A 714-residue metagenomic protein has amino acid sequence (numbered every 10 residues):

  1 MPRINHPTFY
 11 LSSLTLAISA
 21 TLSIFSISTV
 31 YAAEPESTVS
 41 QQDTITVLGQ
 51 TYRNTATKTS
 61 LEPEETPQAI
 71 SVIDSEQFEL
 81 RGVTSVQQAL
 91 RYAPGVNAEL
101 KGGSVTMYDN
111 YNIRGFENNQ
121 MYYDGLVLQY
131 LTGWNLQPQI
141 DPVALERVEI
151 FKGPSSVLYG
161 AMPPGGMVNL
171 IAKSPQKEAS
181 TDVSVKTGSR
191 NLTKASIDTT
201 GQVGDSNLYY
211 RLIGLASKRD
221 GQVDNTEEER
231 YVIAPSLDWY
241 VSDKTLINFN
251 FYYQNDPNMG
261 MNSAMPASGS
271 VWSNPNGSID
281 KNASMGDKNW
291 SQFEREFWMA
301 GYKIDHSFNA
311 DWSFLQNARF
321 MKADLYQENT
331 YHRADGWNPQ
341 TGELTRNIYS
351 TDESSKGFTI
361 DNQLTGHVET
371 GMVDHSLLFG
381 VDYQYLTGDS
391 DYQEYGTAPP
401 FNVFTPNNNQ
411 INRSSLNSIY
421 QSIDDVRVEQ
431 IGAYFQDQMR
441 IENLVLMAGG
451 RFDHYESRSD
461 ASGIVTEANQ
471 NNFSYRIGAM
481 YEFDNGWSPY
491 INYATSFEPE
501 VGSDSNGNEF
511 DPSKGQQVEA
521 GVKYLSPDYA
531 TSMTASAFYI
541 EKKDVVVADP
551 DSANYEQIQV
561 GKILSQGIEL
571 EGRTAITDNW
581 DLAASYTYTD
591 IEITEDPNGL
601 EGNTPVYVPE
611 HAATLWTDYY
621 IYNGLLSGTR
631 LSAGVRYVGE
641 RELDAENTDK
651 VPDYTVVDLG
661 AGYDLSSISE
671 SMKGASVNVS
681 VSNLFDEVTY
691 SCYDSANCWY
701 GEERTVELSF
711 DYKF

Functional and structural regions predicted by a protein language model:
L48-Q50, N54-P63, P67, Q87-V127 (+1 more regions): Extracytoplasmic beta-strand/coil segments of soluble accessory domains associated with Gram-negative outer-membrane
N110, L126-K152, L170-A172: Short acidic/polar hinge/loop motifs at secondary-structure boundaries that mediate gating or recognition
Q129-Y130, A144-E146, V157-I233, V241-T245 (+2 more regions): Outer-membrane beta-barrel translocator/receptor signature
S217-G221, A234-Y240, K244-S307, K322-S355 (+4 more regions): Acidic/polar loop-and-plug regions of large Gram-negative outer-membrane beta-barrel proteins
Y240-S242, S355, D374-L386, D424-K542: Structural signature of Gram-negative outer-membrane beta-barrels, strongest in the C-terminal barrel of TonB-dependent
D305-S307, S313-R319, L325-N329, P489 (+3 more regions): Membrane-embedded beta-barrel scaffold of Gram-negative outer-membrane proteins
E353, S376-L377, V606-F714: Conserved C-terminal beta-signal and adjacent last beta-strands/turns of outer-membrane beta-barrel proteins
N443, Y539, Q559-D644, V688 (+1 more regions): Gram-negative outer-membrane beta-barrel transporters
